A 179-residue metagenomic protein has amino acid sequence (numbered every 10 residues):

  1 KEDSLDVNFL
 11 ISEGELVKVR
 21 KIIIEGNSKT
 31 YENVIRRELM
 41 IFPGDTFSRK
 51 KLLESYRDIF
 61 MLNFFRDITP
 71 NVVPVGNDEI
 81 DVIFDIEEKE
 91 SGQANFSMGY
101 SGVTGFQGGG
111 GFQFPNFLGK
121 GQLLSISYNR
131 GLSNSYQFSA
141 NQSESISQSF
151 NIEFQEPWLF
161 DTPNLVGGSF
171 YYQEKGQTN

Functional and structural regions predicted by a protein language model:
K1-P74, E90-G92: Acidic, glycine-rich low-complexity/disordered segments
S48-N179: Gram-negative/organellar outer-membrane beta-barrel architecture
